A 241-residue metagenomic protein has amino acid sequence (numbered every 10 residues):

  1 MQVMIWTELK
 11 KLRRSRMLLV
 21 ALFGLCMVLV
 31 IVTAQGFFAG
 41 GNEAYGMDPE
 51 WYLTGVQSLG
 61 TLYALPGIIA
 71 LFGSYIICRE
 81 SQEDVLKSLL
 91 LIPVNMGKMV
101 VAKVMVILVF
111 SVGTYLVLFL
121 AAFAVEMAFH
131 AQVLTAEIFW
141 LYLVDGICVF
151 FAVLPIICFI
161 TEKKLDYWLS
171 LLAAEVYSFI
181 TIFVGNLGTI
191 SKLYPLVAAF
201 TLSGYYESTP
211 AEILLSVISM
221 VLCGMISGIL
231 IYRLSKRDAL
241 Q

Functional and structural regions predicted by a protein language model:
M1-L25, E162-L165: Aromatic- and glycine-rich beta-strand/loop motifs that create alpha-glucan
V20-L25, K164-I182: Pore- or pathway-lining transmembrane helices of multi-pass membrane proteins that form conduits for solutes/ions
C26-I69, V101-Y167, S203-E207, A211 (+1 more regions): Secretory targeting signals
A34-L53, L171-Q241: Terminal transmembrane helical anchor/hairpin motif
G67-S81, I157-W168, C223-K236: Transmembrane alpha-helical segments in integral membrane proteins
I76-L108: Helix-loop-helix units of permease transmembrane domains in multi-pass membrane transporters, especially ABC
I77, L86-L89, A121, V125 (+3 more regions): Hydrophobic alpha-helical interface/terminus motif in multipass membrane transporters
